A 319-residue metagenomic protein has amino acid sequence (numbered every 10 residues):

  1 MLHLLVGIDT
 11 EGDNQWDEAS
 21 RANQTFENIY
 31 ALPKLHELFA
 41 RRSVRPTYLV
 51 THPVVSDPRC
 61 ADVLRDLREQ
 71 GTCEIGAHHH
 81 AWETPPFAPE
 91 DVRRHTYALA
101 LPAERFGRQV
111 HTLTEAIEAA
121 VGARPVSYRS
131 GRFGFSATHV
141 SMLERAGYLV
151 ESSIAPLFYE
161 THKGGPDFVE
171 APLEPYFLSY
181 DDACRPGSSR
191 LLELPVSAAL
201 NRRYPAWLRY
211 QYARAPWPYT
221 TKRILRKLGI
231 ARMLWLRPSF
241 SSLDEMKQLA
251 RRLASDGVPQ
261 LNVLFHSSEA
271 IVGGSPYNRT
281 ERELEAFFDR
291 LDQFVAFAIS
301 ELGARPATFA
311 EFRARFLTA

Functional and structural regions predicted by a protein language model:
M1-Q70, G303: Active-site beta->alpha N-cap acidic-glycine motif
D9, F39, H78, Y128 (+4 more regions): Conserved, mostly hydrophobic/aromatic
W16-N23, P86-A100, G273-R279: Surface-exposed, active-site-proximal loop segments in enzymatic domains
N23-I29, L49-C60, R129-A137, Y159-T161 (+2 more regions): Acidic-and-aromatic substrate-binding clefts and catalytic sites of carbohydrate-active enzymes
P33-S43, V55-W82, E144, P186 (+1 more regions): Acidic (Asp/Glu)-rich catalytic clusters
T51-G134, S189, A198-R203, S267: Metal-dependent polysaccharide deacetylase catalytic core of the NodB/CE4 family, i.e., the active-site-bearing domain
S130-D256: Active-site-adjacent pocket scaffolds in enzyme catalytic domains
K222-A319: C-terminal domain-boundary segment and adjacent tail
